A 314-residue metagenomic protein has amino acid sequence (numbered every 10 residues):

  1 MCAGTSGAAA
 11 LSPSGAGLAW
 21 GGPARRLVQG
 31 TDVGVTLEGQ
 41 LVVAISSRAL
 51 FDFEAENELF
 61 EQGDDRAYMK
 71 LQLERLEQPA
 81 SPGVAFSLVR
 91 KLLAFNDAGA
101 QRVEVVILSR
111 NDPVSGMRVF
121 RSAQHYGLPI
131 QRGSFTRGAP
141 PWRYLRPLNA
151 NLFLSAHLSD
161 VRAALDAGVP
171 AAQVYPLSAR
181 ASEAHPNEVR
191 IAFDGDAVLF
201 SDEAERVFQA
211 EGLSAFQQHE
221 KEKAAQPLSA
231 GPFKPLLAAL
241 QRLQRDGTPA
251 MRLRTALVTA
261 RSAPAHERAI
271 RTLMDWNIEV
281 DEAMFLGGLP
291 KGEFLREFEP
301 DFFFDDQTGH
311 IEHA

Functional and structural regions predicted by a protein language model:
S6, S12-S14: Serine residues within intrinsically disordered or low-complexity segments
L27-A139, A184-H185, D194-F285: Alpha-helical substrate-recognition element adjacent to the catalytic core
L128-G133, F153, P170-P176, V280-M284 (+1 more regions): Short hydrophobic/aromatic-enriched beta-strand-loop microsegments
P141-W142, H157-A167, P290-L295, D306-A314: Acidic, divalent-metal-coordinating active-site segment for phosphoryl/phosphodiester hydrolysis, typified by short
D160-S182: Short, structured interface segments
